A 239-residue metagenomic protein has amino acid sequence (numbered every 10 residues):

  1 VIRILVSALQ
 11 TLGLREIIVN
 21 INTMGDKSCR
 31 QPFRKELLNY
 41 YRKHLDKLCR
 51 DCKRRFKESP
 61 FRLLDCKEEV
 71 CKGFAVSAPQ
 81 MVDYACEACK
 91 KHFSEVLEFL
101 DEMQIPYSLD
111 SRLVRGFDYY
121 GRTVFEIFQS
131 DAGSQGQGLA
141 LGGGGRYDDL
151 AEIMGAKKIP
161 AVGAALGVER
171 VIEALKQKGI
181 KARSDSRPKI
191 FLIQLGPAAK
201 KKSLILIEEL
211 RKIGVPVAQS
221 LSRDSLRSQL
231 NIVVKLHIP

Functional and structural regions predicted by a protein language model:
V1-S228, I232-P239: TRNA-recognition modules of translation machinery and tRNA-sensing kinases, especially anticodon-binding
